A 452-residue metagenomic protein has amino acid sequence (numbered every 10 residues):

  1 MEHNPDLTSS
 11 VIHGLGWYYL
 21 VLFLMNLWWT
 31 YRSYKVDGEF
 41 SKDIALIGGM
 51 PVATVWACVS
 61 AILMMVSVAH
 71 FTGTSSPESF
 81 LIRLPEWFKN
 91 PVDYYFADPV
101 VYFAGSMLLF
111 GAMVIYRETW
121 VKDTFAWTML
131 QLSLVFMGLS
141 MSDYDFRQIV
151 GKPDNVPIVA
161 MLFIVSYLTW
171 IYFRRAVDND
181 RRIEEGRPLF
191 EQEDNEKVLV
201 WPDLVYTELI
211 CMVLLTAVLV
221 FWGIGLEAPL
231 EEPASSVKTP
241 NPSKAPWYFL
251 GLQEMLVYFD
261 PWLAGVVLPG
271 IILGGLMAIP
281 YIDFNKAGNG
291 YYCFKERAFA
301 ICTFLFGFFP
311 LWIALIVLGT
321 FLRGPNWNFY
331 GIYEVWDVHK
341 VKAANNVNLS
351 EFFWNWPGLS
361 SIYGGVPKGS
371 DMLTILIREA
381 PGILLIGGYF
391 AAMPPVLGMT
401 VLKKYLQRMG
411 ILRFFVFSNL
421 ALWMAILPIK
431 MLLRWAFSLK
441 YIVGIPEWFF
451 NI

Functional and structural regions predicted by a protein language model:
E2-L7, E86-V92, R147-P153, R182-R187: Soluble extramembrane regions of membrane proteins in the secretory/endomembrane system
I12-G38, G49-I82, D93-Y144, D154-N179 (+1 more regions): Hydrophobic cores of alpha-helical transmembrane segments in multi-pass integral membrane proteins
I183-P202: Intracellular loop-helix junctions on the cytosolic face of multi-pass helical membrane proteins
